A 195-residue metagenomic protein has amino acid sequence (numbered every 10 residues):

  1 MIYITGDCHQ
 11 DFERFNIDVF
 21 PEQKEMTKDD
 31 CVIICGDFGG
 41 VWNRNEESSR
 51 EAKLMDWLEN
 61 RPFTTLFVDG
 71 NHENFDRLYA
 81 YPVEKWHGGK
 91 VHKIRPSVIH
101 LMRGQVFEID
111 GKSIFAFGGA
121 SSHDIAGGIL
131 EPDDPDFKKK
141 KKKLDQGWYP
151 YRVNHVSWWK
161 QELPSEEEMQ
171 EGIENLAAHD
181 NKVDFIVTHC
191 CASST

Functional and structural regions predicted by a protein language model:
M1-Y3: Extreme N-terminal starter segment of soluble prokaryotic enzymes
T5, Q10-I109: Core catalytic region of metal-dependent phosphoesterases/phosphodiesterases, especially metallo-beta-lactamase-like
P96, K112-T195: Active-site-proximal loop/helix segment associated with metal-binding centers of metalloenzymes
